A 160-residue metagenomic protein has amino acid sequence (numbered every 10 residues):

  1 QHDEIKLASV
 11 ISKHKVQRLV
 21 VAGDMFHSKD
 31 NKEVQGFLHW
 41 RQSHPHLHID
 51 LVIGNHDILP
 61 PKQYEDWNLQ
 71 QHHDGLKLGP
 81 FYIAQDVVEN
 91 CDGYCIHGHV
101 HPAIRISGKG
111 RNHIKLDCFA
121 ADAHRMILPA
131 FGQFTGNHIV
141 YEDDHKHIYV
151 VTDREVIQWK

Functional and structural regions predicted by a protein language model:
Q1-A22, F26-K160: Extended recognition/assembly regions associated with phosphoester-bond processing machinery
